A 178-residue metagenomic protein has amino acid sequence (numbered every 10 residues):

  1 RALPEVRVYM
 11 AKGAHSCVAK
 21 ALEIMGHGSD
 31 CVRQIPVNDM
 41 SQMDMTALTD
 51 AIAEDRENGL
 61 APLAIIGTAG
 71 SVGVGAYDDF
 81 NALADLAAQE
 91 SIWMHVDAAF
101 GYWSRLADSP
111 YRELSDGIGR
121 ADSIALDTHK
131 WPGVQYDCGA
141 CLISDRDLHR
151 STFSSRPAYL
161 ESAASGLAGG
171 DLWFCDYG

Functional and structural regions predicted by a protein language model:
R1-G67, V74-D78, A82, D108-E113: PLP-dependent aminotransferase-class I/II
A14, S71, A98-Y102, K130: Active-site-proximal loop/turn and secondary-structure-junction residues that shape catalytic pockets, frequently
V18-K20, C31, G75, W103-S104 (+2 more regions): Short helix/loop capping segments that flank catalytic or ligand/cofactor-binding pockets
P62-V74, A87, I92, A164 (+1 more regions): Soluble FAD-dependent oxygen oxidases
S71, D116-G178: Active-site C-terminal subdomain of aminotransferase-like
A76-D108: Catalytic PLP-binding core of fold-type I/II PLP enzymes
F100-G101, L106-S123: Acidic/histidine-rich catalytic neighborhood
